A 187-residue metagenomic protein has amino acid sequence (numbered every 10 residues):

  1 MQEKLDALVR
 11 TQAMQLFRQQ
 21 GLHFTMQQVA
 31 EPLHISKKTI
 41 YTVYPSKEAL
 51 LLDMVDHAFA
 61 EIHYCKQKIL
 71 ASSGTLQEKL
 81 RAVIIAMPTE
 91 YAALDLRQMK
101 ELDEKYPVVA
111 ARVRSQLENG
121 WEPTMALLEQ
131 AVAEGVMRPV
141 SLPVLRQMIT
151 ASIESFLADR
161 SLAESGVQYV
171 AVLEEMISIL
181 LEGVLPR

Functional and structural regions predicted by a protein language model:
Q2-A13, V29, M54-A58, I62 (+1 more regions): Generic hydrophobic, amphipathic alpha-helix propensity
L8, Q12, L16-A49, D53: Helix-turn-helix
D53, K66-A93, R146-I149: Hydrophobic alpha-helical connector segments
I69, Q98-E104, F156-A163: Secondary-structure edge/capping motif, primarily at the C-terminal ends of alpha-helices and the immediately following
R81, L142-T150, V170, E174: Short, well-structured alpha-helical segments
A82, A126-E134, A158, A163-R187: C-terminal peripheral helix-coil segments that are non-catalytic and often amphipathic
P88-P123, V132-V136: Short secondary-structure transition hinges
E118-I153, V184-R187: Hydrophobic alpha-helical bundle segments that form small-molecule/ligand-binding pockets
